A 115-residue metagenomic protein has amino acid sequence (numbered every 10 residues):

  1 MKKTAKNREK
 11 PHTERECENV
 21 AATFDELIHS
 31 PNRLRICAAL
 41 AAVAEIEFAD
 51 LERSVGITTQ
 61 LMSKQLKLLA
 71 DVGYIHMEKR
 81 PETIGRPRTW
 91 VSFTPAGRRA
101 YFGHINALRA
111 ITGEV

Functional and structural regions predicted by a protein language model:
M1-A21, R35-A42, P95-V115: Amphipathic alpha-helical dimerization/coiled-coil segments that flank or bridge DNA-binding/regulatory modules
N19-L61, E82-W90: N-terminal helix-turn-helix DNA-binding core of bacterial DNA-binding proteins
L66-K67: Short, hydrophobic-biased segments on the C-terminal half of alpha helices that form "recognition helices"
D71-P87: Beta-hairpin "wing" of winged helix-turn-helix
